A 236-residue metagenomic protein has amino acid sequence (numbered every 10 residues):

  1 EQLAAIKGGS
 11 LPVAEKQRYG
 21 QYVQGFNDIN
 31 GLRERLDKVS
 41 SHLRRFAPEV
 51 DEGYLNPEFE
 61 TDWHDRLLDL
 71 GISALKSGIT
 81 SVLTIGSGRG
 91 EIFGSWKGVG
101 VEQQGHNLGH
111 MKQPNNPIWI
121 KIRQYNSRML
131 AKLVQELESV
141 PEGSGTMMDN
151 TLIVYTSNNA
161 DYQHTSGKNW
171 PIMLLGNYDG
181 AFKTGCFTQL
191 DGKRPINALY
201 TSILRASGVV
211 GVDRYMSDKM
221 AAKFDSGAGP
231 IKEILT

Functional and structural regions predicted by a protein language model:
E1-T236: Ligand-binding pockets and gating/stacking loops
